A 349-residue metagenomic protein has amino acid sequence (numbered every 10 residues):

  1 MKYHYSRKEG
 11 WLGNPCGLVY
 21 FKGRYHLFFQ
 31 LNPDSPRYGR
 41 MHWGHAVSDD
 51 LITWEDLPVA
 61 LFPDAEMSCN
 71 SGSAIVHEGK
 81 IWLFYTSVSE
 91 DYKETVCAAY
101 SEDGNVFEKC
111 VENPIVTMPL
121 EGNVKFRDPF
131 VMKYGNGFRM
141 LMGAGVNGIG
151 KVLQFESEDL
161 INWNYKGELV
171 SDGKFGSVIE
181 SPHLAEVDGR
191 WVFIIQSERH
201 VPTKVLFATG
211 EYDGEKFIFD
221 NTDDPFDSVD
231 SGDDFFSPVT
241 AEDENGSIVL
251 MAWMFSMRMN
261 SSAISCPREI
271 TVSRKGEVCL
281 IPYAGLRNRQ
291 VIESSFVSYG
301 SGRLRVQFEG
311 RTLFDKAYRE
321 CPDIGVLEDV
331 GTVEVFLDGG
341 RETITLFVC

Functional and structural regions predicted by a protein language model:
M1-C16, S35-Y38, I52-V76, N105-K133 (+2 more regions): Surface loop/turn signatures of beta-propeller and other carbohydrate-active proteins
F21, H77, M132-Y134, A185-V187 (+2 more regions): Structural WD40 beta-propeller signal
R24-L27, K80-F84, G137-M140, R190-F193 (+1 more regions): Entry beta-strands of beta-propeller and related beta-repeat scaffolds
N32-P36, V88-Y92, G145-G148, E198-V201 (+1 more regions): Short glycine/acidic-enriched loop and turn motifs that connect beta-strands
H42-D50, T95-G104, V152-L160, V205-G214 (+1 more regions): Beta-propeller blade signature
W82-P114: Carboxylate/His-rich catalytic cores and anion/metal-binding grooves
P129-K216: Internal metal/ion-chelating core segments
E186, E211-P225, V229-C349: Beta-rich accessory regions
